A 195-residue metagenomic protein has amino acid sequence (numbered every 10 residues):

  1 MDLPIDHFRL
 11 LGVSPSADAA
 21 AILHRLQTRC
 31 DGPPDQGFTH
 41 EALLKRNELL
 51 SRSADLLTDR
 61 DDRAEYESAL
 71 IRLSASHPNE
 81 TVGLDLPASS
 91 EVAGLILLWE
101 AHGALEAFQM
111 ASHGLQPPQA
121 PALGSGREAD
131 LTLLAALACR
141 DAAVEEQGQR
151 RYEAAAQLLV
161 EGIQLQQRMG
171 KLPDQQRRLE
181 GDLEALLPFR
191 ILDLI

Functional and structural regions predicted by a protein language model:
M1-F38, L49, S53, S68 (+1 more regions): N-terminal J-domain/J-like co-chaperone modules of DnaJ/Hsp40 proteins
L26, F108-P118, L159-V160, Q166: Inward-facing hydrophobic residues that define packing positions of alpha-helical scaffold repeats
P33, G37, L73, H77 (+3 more regions): Alpha-helical junction/boundary sensor with strong preference for TPR arrays
A104-A107, A155: Single-residue signature of alpha-solenoid repeat helices
